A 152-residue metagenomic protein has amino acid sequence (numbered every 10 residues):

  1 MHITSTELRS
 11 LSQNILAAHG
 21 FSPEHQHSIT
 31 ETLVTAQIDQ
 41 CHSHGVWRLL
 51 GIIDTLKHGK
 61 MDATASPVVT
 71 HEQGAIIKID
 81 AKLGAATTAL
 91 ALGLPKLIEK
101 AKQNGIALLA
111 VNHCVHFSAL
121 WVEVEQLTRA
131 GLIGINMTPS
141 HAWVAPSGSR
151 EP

Functional and structural regions predicted by a protein language model:
M1-H19: Generic N-terminal amphipathic, Lys/Arg-enriched alpha-helix
H2-T4, T32-T35: N-terminal amphipathic/basic leader segments beginning at the initiator methionine
A17-G20, I38-H42: N-terminal and secondary-structure boundary signal
F21-S28, S43-V46: Flexible, glycine/charged-enriched surface loops at secondary-structure junctions
V34, T87-T88, L94-N112: Alpha/propeptide regions of enzymes that mature by internal proteolysis
W47-I98: Active-site cofactor/substrate anionic-group-binding motifs, chiefly glycine- and Lys/Arg-rich phosphate-binding loops
I106-P152: Glycine-rich anion/phosphate-binding loop at the beta-strand->alpha-helix junction
